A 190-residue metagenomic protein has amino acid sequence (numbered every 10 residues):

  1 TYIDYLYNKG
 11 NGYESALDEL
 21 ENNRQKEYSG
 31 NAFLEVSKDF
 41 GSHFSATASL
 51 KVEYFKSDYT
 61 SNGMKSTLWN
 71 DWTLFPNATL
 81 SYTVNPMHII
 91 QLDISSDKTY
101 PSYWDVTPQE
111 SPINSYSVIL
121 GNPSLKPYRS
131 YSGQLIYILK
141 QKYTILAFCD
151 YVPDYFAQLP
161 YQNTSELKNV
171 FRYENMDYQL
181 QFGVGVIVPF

Functional and structural regions predicted by a protein language model:
T1-Y5, A32, A48-Y54, L80 (+4 more regions): Transmembrane beta-barrel strands of outer-membrane/channel proteins
Y2-A16, G63-D71, V106-Y116, P153-Y155 (+1 more regions): Flexible, surface-exposed loop regions and adjacent strand-edge segments of Gram-negative outer-membrane beta-barrel
A16, L20-E21, K126, I145-F190: Outer membrane beta-barrel strand-and-loop segments of large Gram-negative receptors, especially TonB-dependent
D18-Y28, M64-W72, I113-S115, P123-R129 (+1 more regions): Replace "Gram-negative outer membrane beta-barrel proteins" with "bacterial and organellar outer membrane beta-barrel
E27-S66, D71-S81: Surface-exposed extracellular loop regions of Gram-negative outer-membrane beta-barrel proteins
Y28-L34, L74-L80, I90, Y131-L135 (+2 more regions): Hydrophobic, lipid-facing positions within transmembrane beta-strands of outer-membrane proteins
L34-F40, L80-V84, I94-S96, Y137-L139 (+1 more regions): Residue-level signature of outer-membrane beta-barrel architecture
K56-S57, P86-S132, A147-E166: Surface-exposed extracellular loop regions of Gram-negative outer-membrane beta-barrel proteins, predominantly
